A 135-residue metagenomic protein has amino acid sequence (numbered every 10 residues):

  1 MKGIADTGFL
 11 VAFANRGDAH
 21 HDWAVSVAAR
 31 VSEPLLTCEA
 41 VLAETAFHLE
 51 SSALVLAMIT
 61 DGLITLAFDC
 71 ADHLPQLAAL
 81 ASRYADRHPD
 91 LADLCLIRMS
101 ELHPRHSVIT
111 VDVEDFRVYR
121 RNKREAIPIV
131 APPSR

Functional and structural regions predicted by a protein language model:
M1-D18: Metal-dependent nucleic-acid phosphoesterase active-site entry motif
K2-G3, D22-H88, R98, L102-H106 (+2 more regions): PIN-domain endoribonuclease scaffold, especially VapC-family toxins
T7, E39, D93-L94: Conserved glycosyltransferase catalytic-site signature
F9, I97-R98: Contiguous, well-ordered alpha-helical segments that form the cores/surfaces of helical PPI scaffolds
